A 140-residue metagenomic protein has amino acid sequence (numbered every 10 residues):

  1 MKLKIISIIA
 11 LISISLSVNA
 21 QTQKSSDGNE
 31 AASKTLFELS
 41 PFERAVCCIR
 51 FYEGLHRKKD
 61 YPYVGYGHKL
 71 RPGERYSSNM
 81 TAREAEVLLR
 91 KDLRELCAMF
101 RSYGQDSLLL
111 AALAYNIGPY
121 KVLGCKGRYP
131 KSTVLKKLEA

Functional and structural regions predicted by a protein language model:
I5-I14: Sec-dependent N-terminal signal peptides
L16-L108, A112-A140: Cell-wall polysaccharide-cleaving catalytic domain and substrate-binding groove, primarily in peptidoglycan/chitin
